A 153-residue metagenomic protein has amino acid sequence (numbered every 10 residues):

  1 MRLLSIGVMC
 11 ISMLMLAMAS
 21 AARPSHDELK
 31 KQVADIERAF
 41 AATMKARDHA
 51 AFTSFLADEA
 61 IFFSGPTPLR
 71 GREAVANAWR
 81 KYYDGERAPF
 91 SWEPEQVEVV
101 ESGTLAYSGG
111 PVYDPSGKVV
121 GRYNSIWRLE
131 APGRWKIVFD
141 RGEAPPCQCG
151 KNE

Functional and structural regions predicted by a protein language model:
M1-S5: Positively charged n-region of N-terminal signal peptides that target proteins for export
G7-A17: Bacterial N-terminal signal peptides
R23-S54, I61-E153: A beta-strand edge to alpha-helix "cap/lid" segment located at domain peripheries
